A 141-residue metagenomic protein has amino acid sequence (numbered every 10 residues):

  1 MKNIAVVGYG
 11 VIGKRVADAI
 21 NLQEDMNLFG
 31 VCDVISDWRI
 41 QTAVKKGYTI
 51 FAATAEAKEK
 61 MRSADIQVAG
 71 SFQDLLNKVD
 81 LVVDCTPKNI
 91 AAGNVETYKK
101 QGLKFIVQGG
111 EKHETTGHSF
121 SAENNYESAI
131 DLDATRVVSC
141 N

Functional and structural regions predicted by a protein language model:
M1-N141: N-terminal Rossmann-like NAD(P) cofactor-binding subdomain of oxidoreductases, focused on the glycine-rich
